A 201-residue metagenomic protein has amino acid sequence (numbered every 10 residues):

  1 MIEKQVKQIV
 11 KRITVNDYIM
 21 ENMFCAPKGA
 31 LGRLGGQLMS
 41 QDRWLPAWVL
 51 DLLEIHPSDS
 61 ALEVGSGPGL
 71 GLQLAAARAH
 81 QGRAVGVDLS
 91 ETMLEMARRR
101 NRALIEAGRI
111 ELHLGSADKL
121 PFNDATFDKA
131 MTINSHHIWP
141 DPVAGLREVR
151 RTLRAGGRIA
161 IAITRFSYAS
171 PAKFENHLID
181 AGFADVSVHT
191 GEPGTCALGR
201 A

Functional and structural regions predicted by a protein language model:
M1-A30: N-terminal, positively charged/glycine-rich alpha-helical extensions of SAM-dependent methyltransferases
S40-D59: Conserved alpha-helix/loop element of class I SAM-dependent methyltransferases that forms part of the SAM/SAH-binding
S60-K119: Class I SAM-dependent methyltransferase SAM/SAH-binding core
D118-A130: A short acidic, Gly/Pro-enriched loop at the edge of an enzyme's catalytic core that lines a small-molecule cofactor
K129-D141: A short SAM/SAH-binding and catalytic strip from SAM-dependent methyltransferases
V143-A155: A short glycine-rich, Lys/Arg-flanked "PGG" loop and its adjoining helix->strand segment in the class I
G157-I163: Conserved beta-strand signature within the Rossmann-like core of class I S-adenosyl-L-methionine
T190-A201: Core SAM-dependent methyltransferase catalytic element
